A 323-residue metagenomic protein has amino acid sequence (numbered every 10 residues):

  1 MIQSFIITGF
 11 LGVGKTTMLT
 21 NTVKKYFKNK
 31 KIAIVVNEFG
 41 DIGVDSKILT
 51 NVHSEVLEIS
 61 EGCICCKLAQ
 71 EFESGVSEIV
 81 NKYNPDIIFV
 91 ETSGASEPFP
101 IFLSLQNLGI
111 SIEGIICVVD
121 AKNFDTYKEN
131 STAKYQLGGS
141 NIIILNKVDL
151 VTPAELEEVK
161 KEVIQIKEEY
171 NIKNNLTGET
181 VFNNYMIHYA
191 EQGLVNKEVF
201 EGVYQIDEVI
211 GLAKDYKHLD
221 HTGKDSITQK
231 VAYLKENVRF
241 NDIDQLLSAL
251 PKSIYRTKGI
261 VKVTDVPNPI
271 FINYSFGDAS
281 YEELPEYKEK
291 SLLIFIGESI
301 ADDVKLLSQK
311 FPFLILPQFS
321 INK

Functional and structural regions predicted by a protein language model:
I2-T8, V13, T17-Y127: Nucleotide-state-sensitive switch-loop elements of NTP-binding domains
Q3, L68, E97, Q136 (+4 more regions): Helical mechanochemical/support elements of P-loop NTPase systems and associated helical scaffolds
L49-N51, L105-N107, K134, S248-A249 (+2 more regions): Short, solvent-exposed amphipathic alpha-helical segments in soluble enzyme and RNA/protein-processing domains
G75, I101, V159, D242-L246 (+1 more regions): Hydrophobic side chains in well-ordered alpha-helices
E78, K82-A190, V195: Phosphate/Mg2+-binding loops and adjacent switch elements in nucleotide/diphosphate-handling enzyme cores
I142, V151-K290, S299-I300, L314-K323: C-terminal accessory "lid"/substrate-recognition subdomains
F295: Flexible loop/N-cap segments at domain edges
D303-I315: C-terminal partner/receptor-binding element of secreted or periplasmic proteins
